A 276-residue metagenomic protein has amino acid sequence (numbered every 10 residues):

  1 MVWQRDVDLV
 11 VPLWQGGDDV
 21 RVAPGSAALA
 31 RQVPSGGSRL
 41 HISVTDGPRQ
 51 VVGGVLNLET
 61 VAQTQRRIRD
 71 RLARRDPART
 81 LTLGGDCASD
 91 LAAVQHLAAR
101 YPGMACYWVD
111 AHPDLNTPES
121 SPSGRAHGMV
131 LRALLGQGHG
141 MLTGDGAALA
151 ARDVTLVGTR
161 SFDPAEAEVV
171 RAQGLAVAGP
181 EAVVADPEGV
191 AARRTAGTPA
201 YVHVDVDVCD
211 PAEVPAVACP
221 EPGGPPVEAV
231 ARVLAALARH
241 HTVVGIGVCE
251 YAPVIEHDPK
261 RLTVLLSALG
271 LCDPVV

Functional and structural regions predicted by a protein language model:
M1-L81, A93-A99, V169-V276: Catalytic cores of soluble, metal-dependent hydrolases
Q15, L115, G140, D163 (+1 more regions): Flexible, glycine-rich phosphate/dinucleotide-binding loops and adjacent beta-alpha linkers at cofactor/substrate
R79-L142, H241: Active-site histidine-anchored catalytic micro-motif
G85, V109-A111, V157, V202-V206 (+1 more regions): Active-site flanking residues adjacent to catalytic metal/cofactor-binding acidic residues
A88, H112-D114, R160, D207-C209 (+1 more regions): Catalytic metal-binding/acid-base residues of hydrolase active sites
T117-S120, L142-D145, A165-Q173, V214: A short secondary-structure junction signal
G124-P164, V177-E188: Active-site glycine-rich loop that binds ribose-phosphate moieties when present
